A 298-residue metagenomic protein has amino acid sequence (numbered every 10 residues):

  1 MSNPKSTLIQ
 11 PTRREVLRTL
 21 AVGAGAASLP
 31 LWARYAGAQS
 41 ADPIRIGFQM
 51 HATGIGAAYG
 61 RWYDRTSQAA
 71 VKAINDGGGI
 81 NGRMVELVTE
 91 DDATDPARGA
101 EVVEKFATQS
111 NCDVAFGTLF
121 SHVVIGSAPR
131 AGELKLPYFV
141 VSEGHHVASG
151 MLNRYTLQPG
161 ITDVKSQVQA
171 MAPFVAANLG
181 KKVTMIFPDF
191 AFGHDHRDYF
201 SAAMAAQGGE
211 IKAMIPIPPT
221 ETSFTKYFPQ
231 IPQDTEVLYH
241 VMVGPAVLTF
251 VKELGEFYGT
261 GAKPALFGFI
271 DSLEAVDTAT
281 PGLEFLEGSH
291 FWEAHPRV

Functional and structural regions predicted by a protein language model:
M1-E15, L20-S28: N-terminal secretory signal peptides
L31-H51: C-terminal segment of N-terminal export signals and the immediately downstream linker at the start of the mature
I44, R83-V85, S110-V114, L134-P137 (+6 more regions): Loop/turn elements at helix/coil->beta-strand transitions in domains of secreted/extracellular proteins
G47-S67, E90-P96, L119-F120, I186-G193 (+1 more regions): Extracytoplasmic "Venus flytrap"
A58-R65, G78-A148, P219-T222: Beta-alpha junction/loop-to-helix N-cap segments that form part of ligand/metal-binding clefts
E101, H145-V147, R154-F257: Extracellular/periplasmic Venus flytrap/periplasmic-binding protein
N111-L119, F139-V141, T184-F187, T235-G244 (+2 more regions): Periplasmic-binding protein-like
L254-V298: Extracellular/periplasmic periplasmic-binding protein-like sensory domains
